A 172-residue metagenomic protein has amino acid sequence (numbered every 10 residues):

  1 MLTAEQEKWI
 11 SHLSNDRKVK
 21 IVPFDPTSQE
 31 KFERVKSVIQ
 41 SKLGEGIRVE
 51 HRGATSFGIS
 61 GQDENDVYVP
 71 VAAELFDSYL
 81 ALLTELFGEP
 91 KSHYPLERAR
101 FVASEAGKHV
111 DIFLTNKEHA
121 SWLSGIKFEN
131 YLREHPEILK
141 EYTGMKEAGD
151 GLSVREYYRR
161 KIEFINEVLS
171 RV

Functional and structural regions predicted by a protein language model:
M1-E50, V172: Helical scaffold of the NTase/Pol beta-like nucleotidyltransferase catalytic core
A4-I10, S92-V102, H135-G149: Short secondary-structure transition/capping segments
R17-P26, Y68, K127-L132: Short histidine-centered catalytic/ligand-binding loop motif
K36-S78: Active-site nucleotide-donor binding segment shared across nucleotidyl transfer reactions
Y79-F87: Short amphipathic alpha-helices in soluble, non-transmembrane regions that often serve as interface/regulatory elements
G88-A120: Conserved catalytic core of two-metal-ion nucleotidyltransferases
A120-V172: Catalytic cores of NTP-dependent nucleotidyl/adenyl transfer enzymes across multiple folds
